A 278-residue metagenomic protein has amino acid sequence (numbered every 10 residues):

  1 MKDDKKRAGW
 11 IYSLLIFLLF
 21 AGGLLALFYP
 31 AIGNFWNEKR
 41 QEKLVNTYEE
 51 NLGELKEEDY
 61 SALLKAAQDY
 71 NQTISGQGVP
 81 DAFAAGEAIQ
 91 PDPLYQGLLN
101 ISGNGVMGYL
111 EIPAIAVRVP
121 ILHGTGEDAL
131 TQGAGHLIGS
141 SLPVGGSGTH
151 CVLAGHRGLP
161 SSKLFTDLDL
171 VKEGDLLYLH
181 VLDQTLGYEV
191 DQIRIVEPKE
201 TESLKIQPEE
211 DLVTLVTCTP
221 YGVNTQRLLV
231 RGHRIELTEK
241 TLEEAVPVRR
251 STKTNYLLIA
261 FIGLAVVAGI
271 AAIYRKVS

Functional and structural regions predicted by a protein language model:
K6-T254: Solvent-exposed, non-transmembrane regions of membrane-associated and secreted proteins
A245-S278: C-terminal single-pass membrane-anchor helix
